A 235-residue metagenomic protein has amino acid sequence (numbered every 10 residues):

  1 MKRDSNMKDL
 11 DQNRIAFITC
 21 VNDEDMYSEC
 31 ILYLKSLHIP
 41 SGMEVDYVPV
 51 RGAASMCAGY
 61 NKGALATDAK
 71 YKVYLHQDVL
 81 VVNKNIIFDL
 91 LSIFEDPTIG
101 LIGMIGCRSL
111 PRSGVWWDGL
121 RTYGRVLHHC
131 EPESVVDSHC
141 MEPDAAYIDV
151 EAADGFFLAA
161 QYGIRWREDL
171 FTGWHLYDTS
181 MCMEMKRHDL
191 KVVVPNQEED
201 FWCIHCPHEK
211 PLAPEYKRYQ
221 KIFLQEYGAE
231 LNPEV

Functional and structural regions predicted by a protein language model:
M1-S36: N-proximal low-complexity "stem/linker" segments adjacent to membrane-targeting elements
I31, N61, A69, N83-E95: Short alpha-helix within the catalytic core of nucleotide-sugar-dependent glycosyltransferases
A53-T67: Glycine-rich, basic loop-to-helix element that forms the pyrophosphate-binding segment of sugar-nucleotide handling
K72: Short aromatic/hydrophobic "clamp" motif used to bind/position activated sugar donors
H76-L80: The conserved acidic donor/metal-binding loop of glycosyltransferases
N85-Y123: Conserved donor NDP-sugar-binding/catalytic core segment of glycosyltransferases
V135-A160: A recurrent flexible, glycine/aromatic-enriched loop bordering the glycosyltransferase active site that acts as
D169-V235: C-terminal catalytic/acceptor-binding lobe
